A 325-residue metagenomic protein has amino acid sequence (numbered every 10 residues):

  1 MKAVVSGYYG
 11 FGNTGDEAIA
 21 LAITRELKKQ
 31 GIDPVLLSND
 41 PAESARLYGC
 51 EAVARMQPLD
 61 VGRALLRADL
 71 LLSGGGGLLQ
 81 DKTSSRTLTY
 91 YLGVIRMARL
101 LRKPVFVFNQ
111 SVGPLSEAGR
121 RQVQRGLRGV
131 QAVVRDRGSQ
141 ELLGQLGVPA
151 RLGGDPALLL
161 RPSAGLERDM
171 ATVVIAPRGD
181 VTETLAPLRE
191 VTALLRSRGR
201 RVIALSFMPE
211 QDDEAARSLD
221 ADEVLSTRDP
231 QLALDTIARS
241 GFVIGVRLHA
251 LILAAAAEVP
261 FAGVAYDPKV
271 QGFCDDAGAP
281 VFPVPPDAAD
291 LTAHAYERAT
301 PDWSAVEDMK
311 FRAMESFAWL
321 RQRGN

Functional and structural regions predicted by a protein language model:
M1-N325: Active-site anion-handling motifs in enzyme catalytic cores
